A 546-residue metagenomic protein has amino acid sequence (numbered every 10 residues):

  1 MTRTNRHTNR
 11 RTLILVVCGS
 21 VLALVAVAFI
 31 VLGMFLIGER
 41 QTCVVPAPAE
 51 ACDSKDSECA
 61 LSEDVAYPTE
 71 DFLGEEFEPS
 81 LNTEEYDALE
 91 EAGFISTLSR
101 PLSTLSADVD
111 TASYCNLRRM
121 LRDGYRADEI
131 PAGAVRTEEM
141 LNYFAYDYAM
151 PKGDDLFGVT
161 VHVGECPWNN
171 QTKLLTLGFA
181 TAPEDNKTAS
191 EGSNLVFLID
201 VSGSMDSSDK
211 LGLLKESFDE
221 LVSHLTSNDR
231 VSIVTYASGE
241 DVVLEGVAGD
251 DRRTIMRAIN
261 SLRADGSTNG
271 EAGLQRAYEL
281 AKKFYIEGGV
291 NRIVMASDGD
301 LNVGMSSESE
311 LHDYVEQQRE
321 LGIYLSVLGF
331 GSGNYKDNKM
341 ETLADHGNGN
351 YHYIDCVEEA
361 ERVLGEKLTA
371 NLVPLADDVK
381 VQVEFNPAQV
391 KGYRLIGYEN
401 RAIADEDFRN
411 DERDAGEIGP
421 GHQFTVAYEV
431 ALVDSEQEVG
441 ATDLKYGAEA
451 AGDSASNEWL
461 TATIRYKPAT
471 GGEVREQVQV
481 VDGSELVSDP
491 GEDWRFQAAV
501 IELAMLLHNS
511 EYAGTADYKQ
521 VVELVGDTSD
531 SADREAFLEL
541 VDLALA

Functional and structural regions predicted by a protein language model:
M1-R3: N-terminal intrinsically disordered, acidic low-complexity segments at the extreme N-terminus
R6-A23: N-terminal Sec-pathway targeting helices
V17-V21, L32-A180, D185, V430 (+1 more regions): Subset of Sec-pathway N-terminal targeting signals
F29, F157-D378, E438-G452, L538-A546: Exposed acidic/Ser/Thr-rich ligand/metal-binding surfaces
F29-M34, S96-S99, S103, T111-N116 (+3 more regions): Long, acidic serine/threonine- and proline-rich intrinsically disordered regions
A182, S238, D298-L301, S332 (+4 more regions): Short, glycine-/Ser/Thr-/acidic-enriched flexible segments
S232, K380-Q382, T463-R465: Beta-strand signatures of extracellular beta-sandwich domains
Y324, H346-D355, A360-T425: Polar, glycine-rich mid-to-C-terminal structural blocks that act as macromolecule-binding/assembly scaffolds
